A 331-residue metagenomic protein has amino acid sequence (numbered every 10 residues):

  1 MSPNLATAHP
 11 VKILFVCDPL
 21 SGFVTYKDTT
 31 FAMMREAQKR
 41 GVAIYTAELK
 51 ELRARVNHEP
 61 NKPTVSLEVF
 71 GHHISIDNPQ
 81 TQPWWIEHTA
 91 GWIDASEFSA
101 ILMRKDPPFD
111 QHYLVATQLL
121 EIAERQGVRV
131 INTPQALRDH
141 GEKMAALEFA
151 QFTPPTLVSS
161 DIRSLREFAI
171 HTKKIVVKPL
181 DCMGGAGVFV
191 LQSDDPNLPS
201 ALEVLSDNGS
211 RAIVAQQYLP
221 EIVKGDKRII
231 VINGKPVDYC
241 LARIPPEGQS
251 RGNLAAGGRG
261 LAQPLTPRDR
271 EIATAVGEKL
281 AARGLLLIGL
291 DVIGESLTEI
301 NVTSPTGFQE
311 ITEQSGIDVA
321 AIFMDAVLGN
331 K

Functional and structural regions predicted by a protein language model:
A8-V11, V16-C17, F23-Y26, E247-G248 (+1 more regions): ATP-dependent carboxylate activation and anion-phosphoryl transfer catalytic cores that bind Mg-ATP to form
P10, S21-V158: Conserved N-proximal alpha/beta basic substrate-recognition cap immediately N-terminal to, or forming the N-lobe
F15, L102-M103, Q216: Redox-cofactor binding/interface segments in oxidoreductases and associated redox assembly factors
P19, K105-P108, L180-C182, P305: Short glycine-rich anion-binding loops that position phosphate/pyrophosphate groups of nucleotides and phosphorylated
T29-T30, R163, I170-K174, G184-R270 (+1 more regions): Phosphate-binding site of ATP-dependent enzymes
Q38, E124, A169-I170, A281: Anion (oxyanion) recognition and catalysis
P134-L137, R243-P245, I293-S296: Short glycine-enriched loops at secondary-structure junctions
